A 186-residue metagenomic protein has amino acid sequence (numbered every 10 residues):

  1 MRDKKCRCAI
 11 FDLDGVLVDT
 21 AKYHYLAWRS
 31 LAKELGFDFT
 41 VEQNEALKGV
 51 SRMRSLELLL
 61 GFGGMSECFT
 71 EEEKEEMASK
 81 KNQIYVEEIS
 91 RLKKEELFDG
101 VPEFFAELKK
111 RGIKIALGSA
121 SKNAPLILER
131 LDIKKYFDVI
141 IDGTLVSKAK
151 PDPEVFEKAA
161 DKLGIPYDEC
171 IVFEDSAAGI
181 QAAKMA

Functional and structural regions predicted by a protein language model:
R2-A46: Active-site neighborhood of HAD-like aspartate-dependent phosphohydrolases
K4-K5, E87-L117: Short, acidic loop-to-helix structural element flanking the phosphoryl-transfer center in phosphate-processing enzymes
Y25, R29, R52-E57, A78 (+2 more regions): An amphipathic alpha-helix signature
L31-A32, M53-F69, I127, A160: Helix-loop "lid/cap" segments that line or gate small-molecule binding pockets
F37-F39, M65, I133, I165: Helix N-cap/coil-helix junction residues
G61-D99: Metal-dependent phosphoesterase signature
K94-E95, G118, K122-I171, A177-M185: Substrate-recognition "cap/lid" segment bordering the active-site pocket of phosphatases
